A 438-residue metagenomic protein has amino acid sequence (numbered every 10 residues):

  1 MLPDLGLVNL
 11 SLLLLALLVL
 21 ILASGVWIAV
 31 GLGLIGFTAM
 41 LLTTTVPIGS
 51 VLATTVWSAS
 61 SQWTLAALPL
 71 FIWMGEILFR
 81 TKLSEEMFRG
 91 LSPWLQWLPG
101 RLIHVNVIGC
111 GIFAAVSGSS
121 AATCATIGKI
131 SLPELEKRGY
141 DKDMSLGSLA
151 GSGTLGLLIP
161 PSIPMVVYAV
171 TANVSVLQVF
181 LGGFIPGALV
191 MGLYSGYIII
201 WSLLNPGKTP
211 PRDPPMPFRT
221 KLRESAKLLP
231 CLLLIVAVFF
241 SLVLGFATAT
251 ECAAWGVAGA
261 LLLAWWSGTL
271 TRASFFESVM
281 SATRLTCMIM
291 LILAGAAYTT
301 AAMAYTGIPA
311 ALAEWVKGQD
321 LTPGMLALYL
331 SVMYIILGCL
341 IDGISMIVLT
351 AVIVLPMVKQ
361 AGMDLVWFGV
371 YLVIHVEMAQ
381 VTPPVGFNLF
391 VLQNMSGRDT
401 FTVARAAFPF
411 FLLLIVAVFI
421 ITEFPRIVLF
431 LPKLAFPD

Functional and structural regions predicted by a protein language model:
M1-D438: Alpha-helical transmembrane segments of multi-pass membrane transport proteins
